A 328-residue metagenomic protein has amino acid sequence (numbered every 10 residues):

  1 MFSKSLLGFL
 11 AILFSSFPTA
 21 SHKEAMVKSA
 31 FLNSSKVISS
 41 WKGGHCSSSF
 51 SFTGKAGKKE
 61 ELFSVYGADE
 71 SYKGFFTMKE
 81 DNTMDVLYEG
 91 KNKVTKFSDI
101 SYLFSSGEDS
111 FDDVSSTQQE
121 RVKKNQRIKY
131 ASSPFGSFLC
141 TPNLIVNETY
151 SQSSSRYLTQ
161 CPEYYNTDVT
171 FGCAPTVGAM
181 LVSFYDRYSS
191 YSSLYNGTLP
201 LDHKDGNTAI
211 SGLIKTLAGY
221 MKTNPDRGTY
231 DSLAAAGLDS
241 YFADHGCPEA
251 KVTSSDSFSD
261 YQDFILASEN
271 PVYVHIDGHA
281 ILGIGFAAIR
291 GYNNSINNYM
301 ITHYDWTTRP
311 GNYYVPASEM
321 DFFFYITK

Functional and structural regions predicted by a protein language model:
M1-S5: Positively charged n-region of N-terminal signal peptides that target proteins for export
G8-F14: Bacterial N-terminal signal peptides
F17-A56: Short, non-transmembrane alpha-helical segments in secretory-pathway proteins
S40-D81: Exposed beta-strand-loop-beta-strand "reactive/processing" segments of non-cytosolic proteins
S71-Y88, N312-A317: A short, surface-exposed beta-strand/turn
D85-R227: Active-site-adjacent structural segments surrounding the nucleophilic cysteine of cysteine proteases and isopeptidases
V94-E108, G246-P248, V252-K328: Active-site signature of cysteine proteases
F171, A179-S183, I210-I289: Predominantly the structural core of cysteine protease catalytic domains
